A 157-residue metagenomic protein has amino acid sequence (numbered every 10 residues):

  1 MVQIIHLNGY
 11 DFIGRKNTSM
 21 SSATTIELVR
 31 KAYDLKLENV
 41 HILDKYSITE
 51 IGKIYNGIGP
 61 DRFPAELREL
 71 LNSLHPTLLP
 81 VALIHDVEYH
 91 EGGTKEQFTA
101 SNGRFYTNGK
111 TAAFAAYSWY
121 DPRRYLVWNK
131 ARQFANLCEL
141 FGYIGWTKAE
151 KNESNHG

Functional and structural regions predicted by a protein language model:
V2-G157: Extended terminal accessory/targeting regions
